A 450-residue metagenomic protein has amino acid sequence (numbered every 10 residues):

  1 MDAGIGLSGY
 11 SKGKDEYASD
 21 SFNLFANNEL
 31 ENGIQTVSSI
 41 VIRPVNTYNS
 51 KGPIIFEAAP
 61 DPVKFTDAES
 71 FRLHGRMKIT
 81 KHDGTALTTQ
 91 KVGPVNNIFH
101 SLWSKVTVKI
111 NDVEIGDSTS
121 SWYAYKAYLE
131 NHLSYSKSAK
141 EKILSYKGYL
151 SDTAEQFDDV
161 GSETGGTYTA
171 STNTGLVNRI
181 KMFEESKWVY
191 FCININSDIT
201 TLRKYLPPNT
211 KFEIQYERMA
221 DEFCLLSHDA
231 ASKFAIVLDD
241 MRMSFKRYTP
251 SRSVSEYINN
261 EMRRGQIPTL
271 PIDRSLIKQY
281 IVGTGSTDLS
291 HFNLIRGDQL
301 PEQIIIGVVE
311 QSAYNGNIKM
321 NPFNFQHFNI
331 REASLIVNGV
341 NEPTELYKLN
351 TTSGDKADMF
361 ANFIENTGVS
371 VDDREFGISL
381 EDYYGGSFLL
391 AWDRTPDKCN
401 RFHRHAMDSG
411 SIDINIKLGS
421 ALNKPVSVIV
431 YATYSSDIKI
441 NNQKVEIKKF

Functional and structural regions predicted by a protein language model:
M1-F450: Short, low-complexity Pro/Thr/Gly
